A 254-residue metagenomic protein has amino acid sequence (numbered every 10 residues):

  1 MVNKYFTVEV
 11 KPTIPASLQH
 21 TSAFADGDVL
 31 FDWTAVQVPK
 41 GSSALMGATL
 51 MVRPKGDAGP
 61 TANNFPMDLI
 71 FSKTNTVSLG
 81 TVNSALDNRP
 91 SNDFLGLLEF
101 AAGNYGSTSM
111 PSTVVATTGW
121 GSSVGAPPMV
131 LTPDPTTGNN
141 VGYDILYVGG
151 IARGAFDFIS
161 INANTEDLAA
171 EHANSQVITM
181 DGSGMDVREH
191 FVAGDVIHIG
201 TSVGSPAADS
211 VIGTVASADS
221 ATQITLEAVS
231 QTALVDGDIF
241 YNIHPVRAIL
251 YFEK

Functional and structural regions predicted by a protein language model:
M1-F24, T137-A163, Y241-K254: C-terminal interaction-tip segments
M1-G56: N-terminal low-complexity, intrinsically disordered "leader/linker" segments enriched in small/polar and basic residues
D32-K73, R188-V196: Beta-rich globular "head" domains
L45, P66-K73, S123-S160: Internal, hydrophobic beta-strand segments that form the core of beta-sheet-rich folds
V52-N63, G154-I159, V203-P206: Extended, low-complexity, turn-rich repeat/linker tracts enriched in Gly/Pro/Ser/Thr and Asp/Glu that occur
P54-N104: Surface-exposed turn/loop modules enriched in turn-prone residues
D87-T137: Extended, solvent-exposed segments with strong compositional bias
I159-D236: Autoprocessing Asn-cyclization modules and mimics
